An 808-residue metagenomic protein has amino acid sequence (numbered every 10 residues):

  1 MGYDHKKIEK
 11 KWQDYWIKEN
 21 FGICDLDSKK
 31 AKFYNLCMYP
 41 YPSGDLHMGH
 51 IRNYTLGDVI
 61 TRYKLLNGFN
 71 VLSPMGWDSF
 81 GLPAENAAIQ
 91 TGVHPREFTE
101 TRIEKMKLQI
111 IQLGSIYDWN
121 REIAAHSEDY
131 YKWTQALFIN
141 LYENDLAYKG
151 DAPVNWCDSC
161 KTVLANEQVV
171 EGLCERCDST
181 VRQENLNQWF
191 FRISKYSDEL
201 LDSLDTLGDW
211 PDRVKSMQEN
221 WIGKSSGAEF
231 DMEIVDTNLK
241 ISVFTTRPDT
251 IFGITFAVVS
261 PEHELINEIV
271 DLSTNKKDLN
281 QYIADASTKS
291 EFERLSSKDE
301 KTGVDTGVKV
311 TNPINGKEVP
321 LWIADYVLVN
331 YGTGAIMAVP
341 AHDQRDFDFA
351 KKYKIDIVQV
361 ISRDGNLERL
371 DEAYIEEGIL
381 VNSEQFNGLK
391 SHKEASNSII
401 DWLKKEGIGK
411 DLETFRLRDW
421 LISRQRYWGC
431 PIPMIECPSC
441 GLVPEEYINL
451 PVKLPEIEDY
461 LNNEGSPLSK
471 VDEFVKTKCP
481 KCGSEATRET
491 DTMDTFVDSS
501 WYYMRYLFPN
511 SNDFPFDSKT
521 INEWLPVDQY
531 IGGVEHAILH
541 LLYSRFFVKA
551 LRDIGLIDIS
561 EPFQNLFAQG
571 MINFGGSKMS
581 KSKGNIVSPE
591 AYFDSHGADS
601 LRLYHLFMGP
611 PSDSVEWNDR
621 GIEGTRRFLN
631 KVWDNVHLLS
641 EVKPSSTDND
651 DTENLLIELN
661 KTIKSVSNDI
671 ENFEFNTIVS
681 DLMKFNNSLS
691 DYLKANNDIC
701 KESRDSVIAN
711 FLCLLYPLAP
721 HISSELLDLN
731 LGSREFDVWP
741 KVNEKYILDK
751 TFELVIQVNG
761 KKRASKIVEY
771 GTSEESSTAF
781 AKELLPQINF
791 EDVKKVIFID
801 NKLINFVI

Functional and structural regions predicted by a protein language model:
M1-K32, S260, L272-K277, G307 (+9 more regions): Basic, alpha-helical terminal appendages of large translation-related enzymes
M1-L36, L65-P74, F98-K105, D209 (+2 more regions): Conserved oxyanion/phosphate-binding beta-strand-loop segments in alpha/beta enzyme cores
G2, K11, Y15-E19, Q90-P248 (+6 more regions): Residue patterns forming the tRNA-binding/recognition surfaces of aminoacyl-tRNA synthetases and related DALR
D25-P95, E122-L137, T245-T246, P313-F349 (+1 more regions): N-terminal catalytic cores of NTP/NDP-binding nucleotidyl/phosphoryl-transfer enzymes
G57, N70, H263-D364, R369: Catalytic alpha/beta core of large soluble enzyme barrels
D78, E143-N155, S159, T250 (+3 more regions): Helix-rich, typically C-terminal accessory recognition domains appended to large enzymatic cores
S194, E199-K224, S260-V304, L450-K478 (+1 more regions): Amphipathic alpha-helical
V308-I314, E318-Y331, V360, V475-D613: Alpha-helical recognition segments enriched in aromatics with Gly/Pro capping that present substrate-recognition
